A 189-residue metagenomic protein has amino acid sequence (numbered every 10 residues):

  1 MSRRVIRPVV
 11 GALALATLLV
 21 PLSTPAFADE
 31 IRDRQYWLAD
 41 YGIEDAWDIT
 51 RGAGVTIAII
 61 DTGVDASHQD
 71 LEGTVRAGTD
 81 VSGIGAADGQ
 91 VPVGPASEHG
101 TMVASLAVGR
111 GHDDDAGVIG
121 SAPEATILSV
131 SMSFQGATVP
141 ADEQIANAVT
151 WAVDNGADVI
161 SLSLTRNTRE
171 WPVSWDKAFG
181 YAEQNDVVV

Functional and structural regions predicted by a protein language model:
S2-V55, Q69-D70: Protease zymogen maturation seam
A39-D45, D88-V91, W171: N-terminal post-signal-peptidase region of extra-cytosolic proteins
G42-A46, D114-A116, A146-A148, D176: A generic local structural motif
W47-I57, V64-A77, G89-A141, D158: Subtilisin-like serine protease catalytic core
I57-A58, V189: Residue-level marker for buried hydrophobic side chains located in beta-strands that build the well-ordered beta-sheet
A77-G83: Flexible loop/hinge segments that line or gate small-molecule binding clefts
M132-V189: Substrate-binding/access-modulating region of protease and related hydrolase catalytic domains
